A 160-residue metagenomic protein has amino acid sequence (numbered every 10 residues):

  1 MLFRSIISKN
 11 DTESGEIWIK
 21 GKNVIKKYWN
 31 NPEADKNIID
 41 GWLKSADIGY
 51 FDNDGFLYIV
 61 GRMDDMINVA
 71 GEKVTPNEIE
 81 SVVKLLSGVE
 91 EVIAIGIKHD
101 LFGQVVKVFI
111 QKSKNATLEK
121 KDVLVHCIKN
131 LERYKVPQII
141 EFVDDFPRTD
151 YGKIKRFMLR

Functional and structural regions predicted by a protein language model:
M1-L2: Short, small-residue-biased leader/transition segments that mark boundaries at the very start of proteins
S5-I7, V69-A70: Glycine-rich "substrate-gating" loop/helix at the edge of Rossmann-like oxidoreductase active sites
S8-K9, K98: Replace "in large, NTP-powered and nucleic-acid-processing enzymes" with "in large, NTP-powered factors and other
G15, G21, K26-K27, I48-K135 (+3 more regions): AMP-binding/adenylate-forming catalytic core of the ANL superfamily
N30, D40, L85: Phosphate-coordinating loops and pocket residues in cytosolic domains that bind phosphorylated ligands
A34-D35: Short secondary-structure edge/capping micro-motifs at helix/strand boundaries
I140-V143: General small-molecule cofactor/ligand-binding pocket signal
